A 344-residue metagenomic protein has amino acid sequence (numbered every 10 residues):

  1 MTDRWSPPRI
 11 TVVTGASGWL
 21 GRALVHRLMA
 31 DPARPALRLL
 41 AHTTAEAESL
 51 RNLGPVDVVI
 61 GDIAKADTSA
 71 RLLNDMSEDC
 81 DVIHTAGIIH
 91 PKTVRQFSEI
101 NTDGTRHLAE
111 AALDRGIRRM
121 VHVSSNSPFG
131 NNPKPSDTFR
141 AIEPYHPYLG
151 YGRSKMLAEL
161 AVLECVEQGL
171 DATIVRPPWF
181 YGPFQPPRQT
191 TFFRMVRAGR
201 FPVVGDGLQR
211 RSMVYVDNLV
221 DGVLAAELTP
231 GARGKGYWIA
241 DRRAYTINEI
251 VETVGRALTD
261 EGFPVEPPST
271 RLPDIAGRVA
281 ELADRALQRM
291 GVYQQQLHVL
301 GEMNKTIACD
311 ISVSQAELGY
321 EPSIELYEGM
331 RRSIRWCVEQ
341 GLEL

Functional and structural regions predicted by a protein language model:
T2-D3, I311-E317, E321-L344: Amphipathic terminal alpha-helices
T11-A30: N-terminal Rossmann NAD(P)H-binding glycine-rich loop of SDR-like oxidoreductase domains
V56, I60-R106, A111, F129: NAD(P)H-binding glycine-rich loop region in Rossmannoid oxidoreductase-like domains and their noncatalytic homologs
H107-G150: Conserved Rossmann-fold NAD(P)-dependent oxidoreductase catalytic core, especially the SDR/UDP-sugar
K134-F180, Q185, F201-V204: Catalytic helix-loop patch of NAD(P)-dependent Rossmann-fold dehydrogenases
E143-P144, A172, R194-V214, N218 (+3 more regions): A conserved pocket-lining segment of Rossmann-fold NAD(P)-dependent short-chain dehydrogenase/reductase
M156, L170, Y181-T191, A225-Y237 (+2 more regions): Glycine/proline-rich active-site loop of Rossmann-fold NAD(P)-dependent oxidoreductases
T229-Q295, I311, Y327, R331-R332: Mid/C-terminal beta-alpha module of Rossmann-like enzyme folds, strongest in SDR-family dehydrogenases/epimerases
